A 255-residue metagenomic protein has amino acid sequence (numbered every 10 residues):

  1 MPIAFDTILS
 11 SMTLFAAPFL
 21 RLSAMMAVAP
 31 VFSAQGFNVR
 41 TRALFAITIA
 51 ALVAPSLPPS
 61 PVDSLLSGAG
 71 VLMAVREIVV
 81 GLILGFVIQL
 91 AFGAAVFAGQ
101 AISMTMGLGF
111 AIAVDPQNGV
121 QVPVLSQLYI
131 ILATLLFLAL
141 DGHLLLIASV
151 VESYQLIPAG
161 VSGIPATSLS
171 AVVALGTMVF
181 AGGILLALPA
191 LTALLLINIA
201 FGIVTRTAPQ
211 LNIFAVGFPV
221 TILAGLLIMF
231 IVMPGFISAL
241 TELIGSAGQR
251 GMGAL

Functional and structural regions predicted by a protein language model:
M1-L255: Hydrophobic alpha-helical segments and their helix-loop boundaries in membrane and membrane-proximal proteins
